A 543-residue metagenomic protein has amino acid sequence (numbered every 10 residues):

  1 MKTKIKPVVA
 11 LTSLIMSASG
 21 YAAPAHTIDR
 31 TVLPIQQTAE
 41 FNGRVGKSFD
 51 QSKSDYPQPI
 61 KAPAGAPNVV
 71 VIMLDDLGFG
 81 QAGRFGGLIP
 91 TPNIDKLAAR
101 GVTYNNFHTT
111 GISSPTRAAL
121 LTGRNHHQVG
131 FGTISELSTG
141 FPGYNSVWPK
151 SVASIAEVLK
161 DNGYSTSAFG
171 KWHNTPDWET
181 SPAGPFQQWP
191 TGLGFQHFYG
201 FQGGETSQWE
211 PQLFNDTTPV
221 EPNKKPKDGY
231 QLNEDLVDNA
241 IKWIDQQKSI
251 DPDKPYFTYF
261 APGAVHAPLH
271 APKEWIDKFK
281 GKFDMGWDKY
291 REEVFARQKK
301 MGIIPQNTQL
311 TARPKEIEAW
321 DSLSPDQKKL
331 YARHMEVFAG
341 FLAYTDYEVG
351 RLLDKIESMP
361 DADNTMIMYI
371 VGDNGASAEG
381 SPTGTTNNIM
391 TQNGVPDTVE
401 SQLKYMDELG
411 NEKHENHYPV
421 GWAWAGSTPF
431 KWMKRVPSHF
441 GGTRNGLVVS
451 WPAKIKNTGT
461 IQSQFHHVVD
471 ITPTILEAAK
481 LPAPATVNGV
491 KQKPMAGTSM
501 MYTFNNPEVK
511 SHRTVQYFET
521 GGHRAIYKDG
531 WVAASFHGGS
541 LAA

Functional and structural regions predicted by a protein language model:
M1-Y21: Gram-negative bacterial Sec-dependent N-terminal signal peptides
T12-I15, A22-A542: Formylglycine-dependent sulfatase
